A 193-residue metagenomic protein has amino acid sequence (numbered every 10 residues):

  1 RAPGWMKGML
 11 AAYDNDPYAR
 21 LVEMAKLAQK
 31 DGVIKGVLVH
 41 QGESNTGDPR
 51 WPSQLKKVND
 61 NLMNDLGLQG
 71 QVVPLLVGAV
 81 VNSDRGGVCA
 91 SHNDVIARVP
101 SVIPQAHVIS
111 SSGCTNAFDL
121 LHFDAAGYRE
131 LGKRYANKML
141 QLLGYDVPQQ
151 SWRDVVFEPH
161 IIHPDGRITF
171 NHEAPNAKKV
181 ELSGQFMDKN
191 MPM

Functional and structural regions predicted by a protein language model:
R1-P148: Cell-envelope and extracellular/periplasmic
H122-D124, H163, M187: Generic, ordered loop/turn and secondary-structure boundary motif
P148, H163-P164: Surface beta-strand/loop "capping" patches
Q149-V155: A general sequence property marking short-to-moderate contiguous segments in secreted/outer-membrane adhesion
F157-I161: Short beta-strand segments of immunoglobulin-like
G166-F170: Structural beta-strand segments of beta-rich domains
N171-M193: Aromatic-rich carbohydrate-binding modules that target alpha-glucans
